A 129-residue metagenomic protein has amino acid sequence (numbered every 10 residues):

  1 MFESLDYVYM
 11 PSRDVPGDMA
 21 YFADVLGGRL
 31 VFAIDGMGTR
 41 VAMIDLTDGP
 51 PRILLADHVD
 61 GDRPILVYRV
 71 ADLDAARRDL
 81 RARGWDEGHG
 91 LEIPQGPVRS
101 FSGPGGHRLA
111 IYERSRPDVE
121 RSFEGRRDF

Functional and structural regions predicted by a protein language model:
M1-M19, P64-L66, S115-F129: N-terminal beta-strand motif that seeds the catalytic metal site of vicinal oxygen chelate
F2-L5, Y9-P50: Core segments of cupin and vicinal oxygen chelate
S4-R13, A42-D45, D57-R83, P97-H107: Vicinal oxygen chelate
G17-Y21, L46-D48, I65, V98-S100 (+1 more regions): Residue-level detection of beta-strand scaffold positions
V31, R77-F129: Vicinal oxygen chelate
I34-M37, H58-D60, E92-P94: A short beta-turn/loop motif at secondary-structure boundaries
R52-L55: A short acidic-to-branched-hydrophobic micro-motif
